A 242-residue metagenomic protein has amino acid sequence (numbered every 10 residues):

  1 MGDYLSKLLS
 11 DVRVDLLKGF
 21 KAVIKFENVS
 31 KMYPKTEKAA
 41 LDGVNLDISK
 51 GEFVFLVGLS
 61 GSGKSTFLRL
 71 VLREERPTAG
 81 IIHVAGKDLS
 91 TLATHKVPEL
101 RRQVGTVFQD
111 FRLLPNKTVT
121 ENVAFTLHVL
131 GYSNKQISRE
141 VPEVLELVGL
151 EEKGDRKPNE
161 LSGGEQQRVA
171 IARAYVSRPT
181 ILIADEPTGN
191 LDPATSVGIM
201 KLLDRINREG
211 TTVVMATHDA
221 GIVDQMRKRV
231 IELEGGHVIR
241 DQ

Functional and structural regions predicted by a protein language model:
L16-V23, M32-G43, A93: A short, flexible loop at the N-terminus of ABC-type nucleotide-binding domains that lies
L72: Helix-to-loop junction immediately C-terminal to a conserved catalytic motif
G80-D88, L100: Conserved ABC transporter NBD signature motif
K117-A124: Short coil-to-helix segment of the ABC ATPase nucleotide-binding domain corresponding to the Q-loop/switch region
K157-L161, E165: Conserved ABC ATPase signature
V176-T180: A short, proline-enriched helix->beta-strand linker immediately N-terminal to the Walker B motif in ABC-type P-loop
L182-D185: Catalytic Walker B motif of ABC-type/P-loop ATPase nucleotide-binding domains
